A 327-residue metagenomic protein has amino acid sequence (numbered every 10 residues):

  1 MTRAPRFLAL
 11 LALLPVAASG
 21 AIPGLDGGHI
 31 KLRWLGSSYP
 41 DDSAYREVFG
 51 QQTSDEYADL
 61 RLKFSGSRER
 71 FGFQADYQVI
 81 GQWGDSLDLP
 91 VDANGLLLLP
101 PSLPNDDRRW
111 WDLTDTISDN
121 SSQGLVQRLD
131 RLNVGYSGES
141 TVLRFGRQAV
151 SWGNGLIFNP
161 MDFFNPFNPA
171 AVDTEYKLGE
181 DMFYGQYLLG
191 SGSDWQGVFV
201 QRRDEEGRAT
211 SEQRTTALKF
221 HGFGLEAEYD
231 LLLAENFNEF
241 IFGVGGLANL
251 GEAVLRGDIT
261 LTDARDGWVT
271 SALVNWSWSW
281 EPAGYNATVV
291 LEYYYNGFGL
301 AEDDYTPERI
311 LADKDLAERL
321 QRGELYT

Functional and structural regions predicted by a protein language model:
A21-I30, E69-A75, E139-T141, D181 (+7 more regions): Outer-envelope beta-barrel architecture signal
L32-S38, R68-R70, V79-W83, G138-S140 (+8 more regions): Transmembrane beta-strands of outer-membrane beta-barrel pores
W34, F167-P169, W195-R203, L218-F220 (+5 more regions): Transmembrane beta-strand segments that form the barrel wall of outer-membrane beta-barrel proteins
L35-Y57: Surface-exposed strand-loop-strand hairpins of Gram-negative outer-membrane beta-barrel proteins
Q52-L60, L125-D130, S137, K177-D181 (+6 more regions): Residues that define the transmembrane beta-barrel architecture of outer-membrane proteins
L60-G66, R131-S137, F183-Y187, L218-G222 (+5 more regions): Residues on the lipid-exposed face of transmembrane beta-strands in outer-membrane beta-barrel proteins
F64-D194, V200, G222: Outer membrane beta-barrel
A253-T327: Detector for outer-membrane/organellar transmembrane beta-barrel domains, recognizing the amphipathic beta-strand
